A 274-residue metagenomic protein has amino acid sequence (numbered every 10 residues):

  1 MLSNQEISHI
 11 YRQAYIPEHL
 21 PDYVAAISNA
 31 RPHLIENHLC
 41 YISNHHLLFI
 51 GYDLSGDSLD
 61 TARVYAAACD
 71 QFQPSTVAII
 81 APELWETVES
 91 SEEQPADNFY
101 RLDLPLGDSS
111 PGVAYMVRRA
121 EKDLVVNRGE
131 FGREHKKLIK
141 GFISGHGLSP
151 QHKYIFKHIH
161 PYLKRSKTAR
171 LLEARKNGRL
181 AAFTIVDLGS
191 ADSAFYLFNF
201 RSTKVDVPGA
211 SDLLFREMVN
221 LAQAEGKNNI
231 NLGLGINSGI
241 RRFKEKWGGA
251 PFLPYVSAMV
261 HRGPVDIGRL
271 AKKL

Functional and structural regions predicted by a protein language model:
M1-S43, A81-V207, R216: A conserved beta-strand-loop-helix scaffold within acyl/acetyltransferase catalytic domains
H38, N44-S58: STAS-typified acidic loop motif
D60, P111-G112, L214, I236: Residue-level preference for nonpolar/small residues embedded in alpha-helices
D60-A96: Non-catalytic accessory segments adjacent to catalytic cores
A62-C69, A114-V117, I159-P161, R241-K244: Short amphipathic alpha-helical segments and helix-helix/interface helices
A66, T168-R269: Aromatic (often tryptophan-rich) hydrophobic motifs at membrane interfaces
L270-L274: Acidic/histidine-enriched, glycine/proline-rich intrinsically disordered or flexible terminal extensions
